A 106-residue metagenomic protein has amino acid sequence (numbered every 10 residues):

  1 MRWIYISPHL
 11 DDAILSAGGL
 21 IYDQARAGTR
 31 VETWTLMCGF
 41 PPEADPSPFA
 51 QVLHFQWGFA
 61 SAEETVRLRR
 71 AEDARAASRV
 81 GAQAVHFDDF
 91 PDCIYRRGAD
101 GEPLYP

Functional and structural regions predicted by a protein language model:
M1-P106: Active-site beta-strand->loop->alpha-helix modules in alpha/beta enzyme cores, enriched in Gly/His/Asp(Glu)
